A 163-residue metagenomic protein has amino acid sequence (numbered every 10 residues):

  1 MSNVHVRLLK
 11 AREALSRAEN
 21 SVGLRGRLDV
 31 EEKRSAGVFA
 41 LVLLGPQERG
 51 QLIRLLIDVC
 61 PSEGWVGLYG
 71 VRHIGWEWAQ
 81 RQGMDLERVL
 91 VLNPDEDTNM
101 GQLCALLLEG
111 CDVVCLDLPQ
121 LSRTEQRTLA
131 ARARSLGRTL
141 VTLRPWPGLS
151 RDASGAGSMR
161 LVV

Functional and structural regions predicted by a protein language model:
M1-L68: Detector for small/aliphatic-rich hydrophobic stretches
R27-E32, L86-L90, R151-V163: Structural recognition of alpha->loop->beta junctions
A36, E109, L136: Short loop/turn elements that form and flank the Walker-type P-loop nucleotide-binding site in RecA-like NTPase cores
R49-L52, N99-M100, E125-Q126: Amphipathic coiled-coil/heptad-repeat helices and related helical stalk/stem segments that mediate oligomerization
L55, C104, L129: Aromatic/hydrophobic pocket-lining residues that form π-stacking "cages" and hydrophobic walls in ligand
C60-P61, L108, A130, R134: Anion (oxyanion) recognition and catalysis
W65-L121: Long, charge-dense
P119-V163: Replace "adjacent to P-loop NTPase cores in ATP/GTP-dependent enzymes" with "adjacent to NTP-binding cores
